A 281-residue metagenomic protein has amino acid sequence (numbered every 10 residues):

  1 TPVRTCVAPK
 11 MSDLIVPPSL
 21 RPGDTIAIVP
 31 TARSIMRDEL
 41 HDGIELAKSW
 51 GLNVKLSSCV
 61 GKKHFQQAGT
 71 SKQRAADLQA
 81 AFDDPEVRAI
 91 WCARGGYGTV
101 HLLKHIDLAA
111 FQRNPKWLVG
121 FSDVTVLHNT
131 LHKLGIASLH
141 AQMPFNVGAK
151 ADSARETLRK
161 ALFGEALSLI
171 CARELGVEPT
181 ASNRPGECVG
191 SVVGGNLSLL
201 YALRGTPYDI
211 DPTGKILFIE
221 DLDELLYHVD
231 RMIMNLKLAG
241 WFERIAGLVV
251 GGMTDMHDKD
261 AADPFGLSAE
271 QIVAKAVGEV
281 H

Functional and structural regions predicted by a protein language model:
M11-E86: ATP/NTP phosphate-donor binding region
A89-V100, H105, F121: N-terminal glycine-rich "phosphate-gripper" loop used for MgATP/nucleotide binding and carboxylate activation
I106-L131, A137-P144, V280: Short, acidic/small-residue loops that bind anionic groups at enzyme active sites
A137-L199, G205: Conserved anion/nucleotide-ligand pocket segment
V192-D230: Oxyanion-binding "anion nests"
M232-H281: C-terminal active-site/capping subdomain that shapes the small-molecule cofactor and substrate pocket of enzyme
